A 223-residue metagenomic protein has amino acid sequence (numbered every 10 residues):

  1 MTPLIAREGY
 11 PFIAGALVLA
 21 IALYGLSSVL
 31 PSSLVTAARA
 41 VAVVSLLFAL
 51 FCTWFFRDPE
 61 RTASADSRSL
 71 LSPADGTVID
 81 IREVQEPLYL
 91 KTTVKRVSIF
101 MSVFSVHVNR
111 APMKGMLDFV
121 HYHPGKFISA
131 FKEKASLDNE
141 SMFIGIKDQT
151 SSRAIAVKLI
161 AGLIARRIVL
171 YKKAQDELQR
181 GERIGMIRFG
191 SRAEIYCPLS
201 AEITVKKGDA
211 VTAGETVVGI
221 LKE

Functional and structural regions predicted by a protein language model:
M1-E223: Contiguous, well-folded functional domains in the mature portion of proteins
